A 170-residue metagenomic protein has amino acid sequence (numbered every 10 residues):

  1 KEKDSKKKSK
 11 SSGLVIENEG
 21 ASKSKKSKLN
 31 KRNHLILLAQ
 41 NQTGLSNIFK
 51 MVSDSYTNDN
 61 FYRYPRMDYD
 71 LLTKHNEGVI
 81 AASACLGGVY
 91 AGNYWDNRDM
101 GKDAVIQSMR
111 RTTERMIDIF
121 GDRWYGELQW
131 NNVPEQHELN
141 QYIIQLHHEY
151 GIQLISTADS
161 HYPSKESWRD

Functional and structural regions predicted by a protein language model:
K1-D170: Phosphodiester-processing cores and adjacent nucleic acid-binding clamps
